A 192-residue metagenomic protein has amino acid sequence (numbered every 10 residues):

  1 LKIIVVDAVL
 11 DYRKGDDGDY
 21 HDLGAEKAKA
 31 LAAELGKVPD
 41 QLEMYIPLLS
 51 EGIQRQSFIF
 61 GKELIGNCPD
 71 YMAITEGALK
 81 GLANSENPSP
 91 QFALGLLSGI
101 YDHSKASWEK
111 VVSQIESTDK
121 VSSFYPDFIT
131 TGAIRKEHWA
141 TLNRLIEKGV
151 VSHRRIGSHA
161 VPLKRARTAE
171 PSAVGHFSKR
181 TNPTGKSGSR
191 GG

Functional and structural regions predicted by a protein language model:
L1-G192: Non-catalytic all-alpha helical scaffold/repeat segments
